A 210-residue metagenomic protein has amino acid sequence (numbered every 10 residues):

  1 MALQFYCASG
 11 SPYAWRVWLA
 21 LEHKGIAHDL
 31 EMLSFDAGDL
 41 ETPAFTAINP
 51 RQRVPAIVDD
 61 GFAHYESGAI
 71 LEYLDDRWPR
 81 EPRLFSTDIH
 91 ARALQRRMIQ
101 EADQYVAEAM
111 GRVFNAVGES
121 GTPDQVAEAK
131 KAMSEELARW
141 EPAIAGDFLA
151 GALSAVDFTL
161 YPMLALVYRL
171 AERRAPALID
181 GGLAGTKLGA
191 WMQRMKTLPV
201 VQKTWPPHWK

Functional and structural regions predicted by a protein language model:
M1-K130, S134, F148: GST-like domain detector, emphasizing the conserved glutathione-binding G-site in the N-terminal thioredoxin-like
D75, M163-L164, W205: Active-site-flanking alpha-helical
M98, A102-T197: GST-like fold's C-terminal all-alpha helical module
K203-K210: Terminal-tail/helix-coil boundary detector
